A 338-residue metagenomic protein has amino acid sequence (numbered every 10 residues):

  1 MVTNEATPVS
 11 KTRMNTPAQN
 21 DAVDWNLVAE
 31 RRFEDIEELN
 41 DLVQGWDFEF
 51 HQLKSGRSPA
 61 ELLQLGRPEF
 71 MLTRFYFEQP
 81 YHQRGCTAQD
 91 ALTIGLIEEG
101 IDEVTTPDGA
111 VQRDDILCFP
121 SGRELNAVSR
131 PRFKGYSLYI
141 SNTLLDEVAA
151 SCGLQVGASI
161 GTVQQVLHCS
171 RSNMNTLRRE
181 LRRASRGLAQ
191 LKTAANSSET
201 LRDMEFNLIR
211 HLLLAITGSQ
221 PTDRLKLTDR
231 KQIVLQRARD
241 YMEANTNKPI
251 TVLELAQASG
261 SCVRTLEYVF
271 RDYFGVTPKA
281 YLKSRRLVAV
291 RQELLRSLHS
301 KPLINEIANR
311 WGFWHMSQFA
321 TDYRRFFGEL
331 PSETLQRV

Functional and structural regions predicted by a protein language model:
V2-R57, E103-T246, T251-L253, Q257-V263 (+4 more regions): Alpha-helical bundle regulatory/interaction domains
D41, R57-Q79: A short glycine-rich, His/Asp/Glu-containing loop-to-beta-strand
Q64, R84-L96, G109, I116-C118 (+1 more regions): His/acidic/aromatic-lined binding-pocket segments of jelly-roll/cupin-type domains and related regulatory beta-sandwich
P68-F70, F77-T105, S141-N142: Glycine- and acidic-residue-biased ligand/ion/polar-headgroup-sensing regions
T87, K231, K283: Short, conserved glycine- and acidic-residue-centered signature motifs in active-site or ligand-binding loops
V234-L235, L282-L287: Generic hydrophobic, amphipathic alpha-helix propensity
S261, E267, R271, A280-K283: C-terminal structural cap/anchor segments
L266, F270, Q318-F319, Y323: Short hydrophobic/aromatic patch on the recognition helix
